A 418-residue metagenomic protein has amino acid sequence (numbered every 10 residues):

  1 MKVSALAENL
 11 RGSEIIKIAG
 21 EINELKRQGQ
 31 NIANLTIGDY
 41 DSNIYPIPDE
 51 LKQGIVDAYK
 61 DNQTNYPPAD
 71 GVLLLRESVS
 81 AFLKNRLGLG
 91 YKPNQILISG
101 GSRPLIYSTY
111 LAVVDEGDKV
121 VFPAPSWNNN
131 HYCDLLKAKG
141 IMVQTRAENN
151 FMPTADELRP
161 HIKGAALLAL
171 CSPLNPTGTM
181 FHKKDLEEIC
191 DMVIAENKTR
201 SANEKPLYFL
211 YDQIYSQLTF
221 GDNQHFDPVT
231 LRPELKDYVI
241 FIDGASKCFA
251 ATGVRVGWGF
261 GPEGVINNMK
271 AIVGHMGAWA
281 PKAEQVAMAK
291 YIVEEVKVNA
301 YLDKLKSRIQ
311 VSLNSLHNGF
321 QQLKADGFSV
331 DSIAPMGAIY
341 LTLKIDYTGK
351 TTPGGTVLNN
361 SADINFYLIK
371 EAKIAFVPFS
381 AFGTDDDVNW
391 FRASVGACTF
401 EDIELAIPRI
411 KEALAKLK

Functional and structural regions predicted by a protein language model:
S4, E8-G101, S108, I292-E294 (+1 more regions): N-terminal small-domain helix-loop-helix segment of the aminotransferase-like
I18, L35, I55, V79 (+14 more regions): Generic structural signal for small/hydrophobic residues in well-ordered secondary structure, especially within
I32-N34, I242, V330-M336: Short beta-strand
K52-Q53, S78, R232-Q310, N314-A325 (+1 more regions): Conserved core segment of the aminotransferase class I/II
D57-E204, S216-P233, L358-N360, P408 (+1 more regions): Conserved core of the PLP fold type I
A81, N85, P353, V357-L358 (+2 more regions): PLP-dependent enzyme catalytic core of the Aspartate aminotransferase-like
V273, K350-A362: Short, surface-exposed loop/helix-turn segments at secondary-structure junctions that function as lids/hinges flanking
D303-H317, S329-T351: Conserved glycine-rich beta-strand-loop-beta hairpin in the small C-terminal domain of fold type I
